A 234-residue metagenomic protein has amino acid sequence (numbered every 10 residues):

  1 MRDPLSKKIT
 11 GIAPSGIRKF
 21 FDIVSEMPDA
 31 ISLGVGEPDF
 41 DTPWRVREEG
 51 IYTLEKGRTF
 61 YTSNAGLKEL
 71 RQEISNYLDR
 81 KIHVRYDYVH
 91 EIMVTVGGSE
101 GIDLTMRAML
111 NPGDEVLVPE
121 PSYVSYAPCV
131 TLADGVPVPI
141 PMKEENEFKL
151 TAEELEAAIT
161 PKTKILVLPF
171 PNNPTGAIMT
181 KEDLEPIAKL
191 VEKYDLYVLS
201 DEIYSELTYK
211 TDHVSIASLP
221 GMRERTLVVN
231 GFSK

Functional and structural regions predicted by a protein language model:
K8-G97, L104: N-terminal small-domain helix-loop-helix segment of the aminotransferase-like
M27, A133, K193-Y194: Helix C-cap/helix->beta junction micro-motif
R85-I92, P112-E115, K162, R223-T226: Short acidic capping loops at alpha-helix termini that bridge into adjacent secondary structure
A108-V130: Conserved PLP-anchoring active-site segment centered on the Schiff-base-forming lysine
L132-V138: A short helix-loop-beta submotif of the ANL/AMP-binding
V138, M142-T211: Active-site phosphate-binding strand-loop segment of PLP-dependent enzymes
D195, T211-K234: Conserved active-site segment immediately N-terminal to the catalytic lysine that forms the internal aldimine
